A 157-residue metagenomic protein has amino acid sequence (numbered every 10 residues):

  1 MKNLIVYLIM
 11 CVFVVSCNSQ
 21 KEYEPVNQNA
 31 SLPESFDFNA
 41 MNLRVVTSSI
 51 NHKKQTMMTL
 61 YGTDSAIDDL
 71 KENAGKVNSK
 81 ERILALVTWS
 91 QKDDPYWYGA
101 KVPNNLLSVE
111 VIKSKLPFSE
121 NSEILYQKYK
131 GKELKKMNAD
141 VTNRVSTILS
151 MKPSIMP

Functional and structural regions predicted by a protein language model:
K2-M10: Sec-dependent signal peptide recognition, specifically the positively charged N-region followed immediately by
F13-S16: C-terminal motif of bacterial Sec signal peptides marking the signal peptidase cleavage site
N18-K21: Bacterial signal peptide processing site
Y23-A139: Extracytoplasmic c-type cytochrome modules immediately beyond a signal peptide or single-pass transmembrane anchor
K135-P157: Compositionally biased, intrinsically disordered linkers/stalks adjacent to structured regions
